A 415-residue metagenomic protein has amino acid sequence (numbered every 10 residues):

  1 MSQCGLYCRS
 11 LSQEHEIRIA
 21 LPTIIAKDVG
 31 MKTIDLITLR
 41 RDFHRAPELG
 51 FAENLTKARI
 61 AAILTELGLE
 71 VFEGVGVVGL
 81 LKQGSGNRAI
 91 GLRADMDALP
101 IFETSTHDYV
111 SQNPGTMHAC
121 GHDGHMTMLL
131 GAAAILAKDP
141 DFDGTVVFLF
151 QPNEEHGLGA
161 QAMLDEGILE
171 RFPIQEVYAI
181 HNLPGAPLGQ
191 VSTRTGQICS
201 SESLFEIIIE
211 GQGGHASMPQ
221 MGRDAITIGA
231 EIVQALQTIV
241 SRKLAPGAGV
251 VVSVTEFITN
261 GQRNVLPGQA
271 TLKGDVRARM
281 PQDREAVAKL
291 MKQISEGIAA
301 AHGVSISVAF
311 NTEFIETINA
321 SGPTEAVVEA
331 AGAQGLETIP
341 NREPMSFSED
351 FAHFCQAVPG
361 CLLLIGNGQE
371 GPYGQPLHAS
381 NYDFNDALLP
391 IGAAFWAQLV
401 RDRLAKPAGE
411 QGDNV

Functional and structural regions predicted by a protein language model:
E14-G30: Short, Lys/Arg-enriched N-terminal segments with co-localized hydrophobic residues within the first ~10-30 amino acids
A26-H118, D123, T127, A134-F142: Acidic/His- and Gly-rich active-site-bordering loop/insert found across diverse amide/peptide-bond hydrolases
F43, L92, H122, F148 (+7 more regions): Divalent metal-coordination and catalytic microenvironments
V77-L80, L99-I101, T106-M117, D123-G124 (+2 more regions): Histidine/acidic-residue-rich, glycine-tolerant segments that coordinate divalent metal ions
G91-R93, F102, F205, L362-G368: Non-cysteine beta-strand/loop elements that form the S-adenosyl-L-methionine
A230-V415: Metal-dependent amide/peptide-bond hydrolase catalytic core, centered on the "pita-bread" metallohydrolase fold
